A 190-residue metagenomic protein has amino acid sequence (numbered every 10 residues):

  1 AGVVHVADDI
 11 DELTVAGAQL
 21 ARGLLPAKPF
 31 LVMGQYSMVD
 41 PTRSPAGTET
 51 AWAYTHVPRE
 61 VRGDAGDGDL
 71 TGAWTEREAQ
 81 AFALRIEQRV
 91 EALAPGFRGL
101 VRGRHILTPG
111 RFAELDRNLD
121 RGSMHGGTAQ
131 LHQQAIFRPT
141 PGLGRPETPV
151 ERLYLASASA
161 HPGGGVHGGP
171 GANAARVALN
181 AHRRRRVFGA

Functional and structural regions predicted by a protein language model:
A1, A16-G17, R43-A46, R62-D67 (+1 more regions): Short conserved micro-motifs at the rims of enzyme active sites and ligand-binding pockets
A1-G2, G96-R102, R184-G189: Acidic/polar loop patches that form or flank catalytic/metal-binding clefts of enzymes that bind anionic ligands
A1-S44: Mid-domain catalytic core of redox enzymes that form a hydrophobic substrate pocket/lid adjacent to a catalytic redox
D9-E12, Y36-D40, P58-E60, A129-L131 (+2 more regions): Short, glycine-/Ser/Thr-/acidic-enriched flexible segments
P26-V32, A92-H161: A glycine-rich dinucleotide-binding beta-alpha-beta segment and adjacent secondary-structure elements that constitute
P45-R85: Conserved FAD/dinucleotide-binding core of flavoprotein oxidoreductases
T48, W74, E78-I86, M124-A190: C-terminal structured subdomain/cap of oxidoreductase catalytic cores
